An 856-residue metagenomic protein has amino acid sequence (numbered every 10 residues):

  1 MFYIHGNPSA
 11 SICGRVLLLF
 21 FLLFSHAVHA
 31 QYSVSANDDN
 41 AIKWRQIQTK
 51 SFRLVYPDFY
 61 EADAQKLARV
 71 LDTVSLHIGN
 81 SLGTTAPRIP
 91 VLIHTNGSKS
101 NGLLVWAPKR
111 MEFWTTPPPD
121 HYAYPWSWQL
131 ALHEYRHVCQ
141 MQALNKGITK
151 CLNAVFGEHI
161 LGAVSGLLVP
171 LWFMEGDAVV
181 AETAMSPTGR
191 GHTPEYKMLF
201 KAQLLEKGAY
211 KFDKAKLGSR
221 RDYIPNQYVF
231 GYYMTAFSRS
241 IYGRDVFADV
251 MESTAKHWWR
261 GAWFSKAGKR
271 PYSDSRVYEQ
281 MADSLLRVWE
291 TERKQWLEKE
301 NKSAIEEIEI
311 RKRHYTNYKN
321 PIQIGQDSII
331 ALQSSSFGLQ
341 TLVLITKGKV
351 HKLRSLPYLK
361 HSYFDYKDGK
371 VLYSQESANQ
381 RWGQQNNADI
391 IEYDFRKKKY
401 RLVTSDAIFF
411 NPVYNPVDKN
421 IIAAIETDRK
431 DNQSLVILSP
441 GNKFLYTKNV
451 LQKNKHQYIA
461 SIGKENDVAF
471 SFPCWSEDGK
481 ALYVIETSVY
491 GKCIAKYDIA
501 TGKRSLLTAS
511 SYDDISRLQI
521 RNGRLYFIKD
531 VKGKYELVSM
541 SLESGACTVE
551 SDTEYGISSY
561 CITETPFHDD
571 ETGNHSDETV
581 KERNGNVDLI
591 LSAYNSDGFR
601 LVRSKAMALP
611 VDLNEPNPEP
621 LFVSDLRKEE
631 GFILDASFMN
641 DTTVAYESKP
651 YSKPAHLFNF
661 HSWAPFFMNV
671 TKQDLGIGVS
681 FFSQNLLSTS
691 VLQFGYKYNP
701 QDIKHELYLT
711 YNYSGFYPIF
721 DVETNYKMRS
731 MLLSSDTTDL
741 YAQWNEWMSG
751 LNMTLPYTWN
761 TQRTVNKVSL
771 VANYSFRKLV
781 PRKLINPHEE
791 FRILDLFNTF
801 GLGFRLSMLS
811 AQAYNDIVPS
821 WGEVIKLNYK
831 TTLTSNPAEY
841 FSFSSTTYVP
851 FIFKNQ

Functional and structural regions predicted by a protein language model:
A30-V164, P170: Juxtacatalytic substrate-recognition/specificity segment
V34-D39, P108, P125-L130, V138 (+4 more regions): Acidic/His/Gly-enriched intrinsically disordered linker/tail segments that often contain short helix/coil "MoRF-like"
S35-D38, K43-Q46, D222-P225, V250-Y363 (+3 more regions): Beta/coil-rich, acidic/histidine-enriched accessory regions frequently appended to metallopeptidases
G191, Y315, Q333-L342, R354-H361 (+13 more regions): A flexible loop/linker signature enriched in serine peptidases of the S9 family
E298, H314, N320, K605-Y717 (+3 more regions): Outer-membrane beta-barrel initiation region
I305-K312, K349-S355, K398-T404, F444-N449 (+3 more regions): A short beta-strand motif characteristic of beta-propeller blades
I329-I330, V371, I421-I422, L482 (+2 more regions): Hydrophobic beta-strand positions that form the internal "hydrophobic ladder" of WD40/Gbeta-like beta-propeller blades
E723-N855: Transmembrane beta-strand segments of outer-membrane beta-barrel domains in Gram-negative and organellar OMPs
